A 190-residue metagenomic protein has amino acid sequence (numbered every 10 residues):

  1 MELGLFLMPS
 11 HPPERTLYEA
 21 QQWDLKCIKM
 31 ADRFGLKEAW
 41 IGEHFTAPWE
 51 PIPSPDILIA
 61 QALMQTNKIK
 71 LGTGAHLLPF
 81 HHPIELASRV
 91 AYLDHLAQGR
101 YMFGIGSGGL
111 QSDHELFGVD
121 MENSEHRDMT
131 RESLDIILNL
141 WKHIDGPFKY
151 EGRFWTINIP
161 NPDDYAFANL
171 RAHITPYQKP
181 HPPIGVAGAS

Functional and structural regions predicted by a protein language model:
M1-L71, H181-P182: N-terminal beta1-alpha1-beta2 module of alpha/beta enzyme domains
P9-H11, L77, S190: Residue-level signal for short, function-critical loop segments
T16-W23, E50-S54, H81, E85 (+1 more regions): Alpha-helix N-cap and loop-to-helix initiation/capping positions
G42, G74, G104-G106: Structural motif
T46, L77-L78, G109: Positions that flank functional sites
G72-F80: The substrate-binding groove and active-site-proximal loops of carbohydrate-active enzymes, especially glycoside
H82-S190: Internal, glycine-rich beta/alpha segment that forms the wall or movable "lid" of small-molecule/cofactor binding
